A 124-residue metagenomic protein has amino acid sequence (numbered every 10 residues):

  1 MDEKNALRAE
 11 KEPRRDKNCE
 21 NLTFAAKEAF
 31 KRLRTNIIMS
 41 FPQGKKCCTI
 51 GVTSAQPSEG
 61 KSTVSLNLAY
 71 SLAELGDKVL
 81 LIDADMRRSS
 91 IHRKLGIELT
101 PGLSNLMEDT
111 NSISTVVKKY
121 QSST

Functional and structural regions predicted by a protein language model:
M1, L33, L106: Conserved beta-strand/loop subsegment of P-loop NTPase cores
M1-K27: Charged, amphipathic alpha-helical linker segments immediately N-terminal to NTP-binding catalytic cores
N5, N18-N21, N36, N67 (+2 more regions): Detector for Asparagine
N5-A9, M39-P42, Q121-S122: Acidic-glycine-rich active-site phosphate/pyrophosphate-binding loop
E10, R14-K17, N36, R87-I91 (+1 more regions): Generic preference for well-ordered secondary structure
R14-E20, P57-S58, G96-N105: Short charge-dense sequence patches
T23-L95: Walker A/P-loop phosphate-binding motif and the immediately C-terminal alpha-helix
L72-T124: Phosphate-binding loop that captures ATP/GTP phosphates
